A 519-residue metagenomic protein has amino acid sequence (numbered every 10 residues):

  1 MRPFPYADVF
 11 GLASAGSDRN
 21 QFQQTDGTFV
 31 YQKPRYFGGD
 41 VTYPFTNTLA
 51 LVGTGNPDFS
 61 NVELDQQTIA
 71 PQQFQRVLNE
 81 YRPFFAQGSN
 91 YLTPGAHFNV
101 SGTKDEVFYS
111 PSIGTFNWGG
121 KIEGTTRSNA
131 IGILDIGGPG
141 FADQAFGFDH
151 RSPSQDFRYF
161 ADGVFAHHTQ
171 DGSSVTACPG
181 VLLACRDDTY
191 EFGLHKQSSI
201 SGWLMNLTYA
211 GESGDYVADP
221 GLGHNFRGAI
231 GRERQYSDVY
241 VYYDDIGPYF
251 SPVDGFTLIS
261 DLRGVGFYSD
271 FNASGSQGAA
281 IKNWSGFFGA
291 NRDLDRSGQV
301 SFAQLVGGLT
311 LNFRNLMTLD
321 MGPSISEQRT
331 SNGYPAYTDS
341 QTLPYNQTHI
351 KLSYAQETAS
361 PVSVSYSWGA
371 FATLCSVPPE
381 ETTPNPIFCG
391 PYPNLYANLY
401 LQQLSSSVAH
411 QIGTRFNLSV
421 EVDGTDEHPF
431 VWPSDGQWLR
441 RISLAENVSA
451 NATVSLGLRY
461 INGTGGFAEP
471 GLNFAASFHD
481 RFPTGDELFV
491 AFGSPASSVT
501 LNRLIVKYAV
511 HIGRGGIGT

Functional and structural regions predicted by a protein language model:
M1, D8-S17, Q23-A280, W284-R292 (+4 more regions): Outer-membrane beta-barrel channel domains
Q21-T28, K33, G298-L309: Surface-exposed flexible segments
T115, D187, G202-T519: Exposed, low-structure sequence patches enriched in small/polar residues
